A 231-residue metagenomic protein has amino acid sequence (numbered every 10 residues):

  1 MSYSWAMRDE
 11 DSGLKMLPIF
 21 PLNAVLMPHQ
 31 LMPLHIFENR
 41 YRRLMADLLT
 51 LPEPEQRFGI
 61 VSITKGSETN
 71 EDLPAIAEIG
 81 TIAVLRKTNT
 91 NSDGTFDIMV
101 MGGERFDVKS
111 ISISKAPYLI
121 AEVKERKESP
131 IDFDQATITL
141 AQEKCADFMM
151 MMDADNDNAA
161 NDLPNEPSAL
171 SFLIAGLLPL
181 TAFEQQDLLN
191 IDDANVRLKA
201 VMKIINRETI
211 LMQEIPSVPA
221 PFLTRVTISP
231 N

Functional and structural regions predicted by a protein language model:
S2-N231: N-terminal low-complexity, acidic/polar interaction/targeting segments
